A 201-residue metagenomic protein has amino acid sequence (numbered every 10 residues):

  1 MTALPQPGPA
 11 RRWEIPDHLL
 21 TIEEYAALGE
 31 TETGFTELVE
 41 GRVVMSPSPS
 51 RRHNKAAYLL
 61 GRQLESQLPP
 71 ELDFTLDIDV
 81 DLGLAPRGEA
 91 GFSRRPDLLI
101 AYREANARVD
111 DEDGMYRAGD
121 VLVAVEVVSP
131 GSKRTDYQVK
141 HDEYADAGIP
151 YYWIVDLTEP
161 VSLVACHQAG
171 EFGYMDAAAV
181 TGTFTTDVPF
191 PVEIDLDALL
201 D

Functional and structural regions predicted by a protein language model:
M1-D201: Gly/Pro/Ser/Thr-rich low-complexity, intrinsically disordered segments predominantly at protein N-termini
